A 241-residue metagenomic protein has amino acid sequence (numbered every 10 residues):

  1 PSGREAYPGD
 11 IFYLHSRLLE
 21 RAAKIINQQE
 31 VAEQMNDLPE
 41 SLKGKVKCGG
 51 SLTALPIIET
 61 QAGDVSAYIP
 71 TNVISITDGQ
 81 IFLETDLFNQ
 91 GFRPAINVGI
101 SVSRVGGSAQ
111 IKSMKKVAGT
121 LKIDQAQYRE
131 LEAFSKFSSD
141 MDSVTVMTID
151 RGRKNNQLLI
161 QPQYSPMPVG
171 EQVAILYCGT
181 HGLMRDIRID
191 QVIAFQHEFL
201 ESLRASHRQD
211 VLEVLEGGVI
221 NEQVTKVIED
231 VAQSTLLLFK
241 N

Functional and structural regions predicted by a protein language model:
S2-N241: Conserved catalytic/coupling modules of large nucleotide/cofactor-utilizing molecular machines
